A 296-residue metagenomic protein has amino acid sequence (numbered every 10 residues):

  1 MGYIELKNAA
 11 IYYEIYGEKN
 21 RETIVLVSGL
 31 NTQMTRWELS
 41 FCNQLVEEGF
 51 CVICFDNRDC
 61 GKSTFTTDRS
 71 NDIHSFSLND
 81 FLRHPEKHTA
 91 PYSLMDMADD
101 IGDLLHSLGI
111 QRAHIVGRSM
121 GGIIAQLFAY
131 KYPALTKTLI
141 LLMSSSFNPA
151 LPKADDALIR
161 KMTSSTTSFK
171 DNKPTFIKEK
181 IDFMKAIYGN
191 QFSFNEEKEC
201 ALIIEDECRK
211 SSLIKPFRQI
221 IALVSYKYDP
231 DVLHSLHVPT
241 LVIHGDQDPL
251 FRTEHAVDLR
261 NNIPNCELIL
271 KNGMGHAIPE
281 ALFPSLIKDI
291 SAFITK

Functional and structural regions predicted by a protein language model:
A9-R83: Conserved HGGG/HGGXW glycine-rich cap/lid loop of the alpha/beta-hydrolase fold
L30, D246-D248, G273-G275: Acidic beta-to-alpha connecting loop that harbors the catalytic carboxylate
P91, M95-A113: Conserved acidic catalytic loop of the alpha/beta-hydrolase fold
Q111-L151: Conserved hydrolase catalytic core segment
A154-D231, V238, D258: Alpha/beta-hydrolase
L236, V242-H244: Short beta-strand/loop motif that positions the catalytic acidic residue of the alpha/beta-hydrolase fold
P249-H255: Conserved alpha/beta-hydrolase "acid-adjacent" motif
C266-K296: Catalytic active-site module of serine/aspartate enzymes centered on a nucleophile-bearing elbow/loop
